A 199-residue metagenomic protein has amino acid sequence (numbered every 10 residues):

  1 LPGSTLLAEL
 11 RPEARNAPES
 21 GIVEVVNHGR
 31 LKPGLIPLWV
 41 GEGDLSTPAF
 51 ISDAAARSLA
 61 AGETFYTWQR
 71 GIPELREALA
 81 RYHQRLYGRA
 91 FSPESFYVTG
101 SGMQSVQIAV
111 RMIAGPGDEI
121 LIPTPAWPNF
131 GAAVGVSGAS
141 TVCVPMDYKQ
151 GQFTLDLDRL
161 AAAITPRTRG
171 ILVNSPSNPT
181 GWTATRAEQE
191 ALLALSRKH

Functional and structural regions predicted by a protein language model:
P2, E13-S101, I108: N-terminal small-domain helix-loop-helix segment of the aminotransferase-like
V25, F130, L192: Aromatic/hydrophobic pocket-lining residues that form π-stacking "cages" and hydrophobic walls in ligand
K32, S137, K198-H199: Helix C-cap/helix->beta junction micro-motif
A90-F96, P116-E119, R167: Short acidic capping loops at alpha-helix termini that bridge into adjacent secondary structure
M112-V134: Conserved PLP-anchoring active-site segment centered on the Schiff-base-forming lysine
T124, C143-Y148: Short beta->alpha connector loops at strand-helix junctions that form conserved, small/polar/Pro-enriched
V136-V142: A short helix-loop-beta submotif of the ANL/AMP-binding
M146-H199: Active-site phosphate-binding strand-loop segment of PLP-dependent enzymes
